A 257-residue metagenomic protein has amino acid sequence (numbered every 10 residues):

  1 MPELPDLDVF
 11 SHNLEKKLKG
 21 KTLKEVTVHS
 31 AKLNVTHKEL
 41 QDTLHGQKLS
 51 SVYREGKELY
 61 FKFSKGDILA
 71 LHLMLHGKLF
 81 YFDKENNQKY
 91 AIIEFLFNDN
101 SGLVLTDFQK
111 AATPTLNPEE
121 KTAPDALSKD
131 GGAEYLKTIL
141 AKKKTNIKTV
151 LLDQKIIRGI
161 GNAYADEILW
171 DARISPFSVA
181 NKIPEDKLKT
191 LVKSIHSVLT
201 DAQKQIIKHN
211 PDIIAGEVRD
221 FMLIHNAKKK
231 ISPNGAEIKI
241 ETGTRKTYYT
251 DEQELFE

Functional and structural regions predicted by a protein language model:
M1-E257: Structured catalytic/nucleic-acid-binding cores of DNA maintenance enzymes
